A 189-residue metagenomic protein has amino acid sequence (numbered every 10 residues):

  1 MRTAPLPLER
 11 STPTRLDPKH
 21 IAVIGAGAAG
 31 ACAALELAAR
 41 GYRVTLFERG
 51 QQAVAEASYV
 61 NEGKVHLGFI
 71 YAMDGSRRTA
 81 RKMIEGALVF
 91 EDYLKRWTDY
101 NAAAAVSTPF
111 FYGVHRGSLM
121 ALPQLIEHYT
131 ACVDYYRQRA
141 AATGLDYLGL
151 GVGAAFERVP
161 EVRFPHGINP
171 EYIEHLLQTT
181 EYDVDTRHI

Functional and structural regions predicted by a protein language model:
M1-I21, A39: Extreme N-terminal leader/targeting segments of oxidoreductases
K19-L46: N-terminal Rossmann-like FAD-binding beta1-loop-alpha1 element of flavoenzymes
G27, G50, G68: Proline-glycine-enriched beta-turn/loop adjacent to the NAD(P) cofactor-binding site in Rossmann-like oxidoreductases
G30, A53, D74: Flexible, glycine-rich phosphate/dinucleotide-binding loops and adjacent beta-alpha linkers at cofactor/substrate
A39-Y59: Glycine-rich FAD pyrophosphate-binding loop
G63-P170: Dinucleotide-binding Rossmann-like beta1-alpha1 core, especially the glycine-rich loop that anchors the ADP
E171-L177: Active-site metal-binding motif and surrounding structural segment of the metallo-beta-lactamase
L177-I189: Helical element adjacent to the flavin cofactor pocket in flavoenzyme catalytic cores
